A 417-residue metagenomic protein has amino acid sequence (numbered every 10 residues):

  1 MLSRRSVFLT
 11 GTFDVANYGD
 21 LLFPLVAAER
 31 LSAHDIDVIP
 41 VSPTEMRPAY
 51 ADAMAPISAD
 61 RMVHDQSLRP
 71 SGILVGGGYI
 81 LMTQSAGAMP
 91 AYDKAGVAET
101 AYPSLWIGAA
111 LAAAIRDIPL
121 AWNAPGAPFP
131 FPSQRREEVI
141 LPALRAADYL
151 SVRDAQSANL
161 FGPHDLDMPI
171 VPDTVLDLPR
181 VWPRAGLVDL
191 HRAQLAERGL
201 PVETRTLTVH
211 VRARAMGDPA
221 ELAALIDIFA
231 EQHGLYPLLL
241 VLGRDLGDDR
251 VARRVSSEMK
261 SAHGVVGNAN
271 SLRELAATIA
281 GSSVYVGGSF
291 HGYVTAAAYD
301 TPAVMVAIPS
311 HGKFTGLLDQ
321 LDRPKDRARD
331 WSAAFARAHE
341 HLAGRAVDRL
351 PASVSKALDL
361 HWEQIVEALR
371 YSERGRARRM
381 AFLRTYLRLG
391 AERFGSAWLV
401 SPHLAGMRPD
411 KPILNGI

Functional and structural regions predicted by a protein language model:
M1-I417: Active-site anion-handling motifs in enzyme catalytic cores
